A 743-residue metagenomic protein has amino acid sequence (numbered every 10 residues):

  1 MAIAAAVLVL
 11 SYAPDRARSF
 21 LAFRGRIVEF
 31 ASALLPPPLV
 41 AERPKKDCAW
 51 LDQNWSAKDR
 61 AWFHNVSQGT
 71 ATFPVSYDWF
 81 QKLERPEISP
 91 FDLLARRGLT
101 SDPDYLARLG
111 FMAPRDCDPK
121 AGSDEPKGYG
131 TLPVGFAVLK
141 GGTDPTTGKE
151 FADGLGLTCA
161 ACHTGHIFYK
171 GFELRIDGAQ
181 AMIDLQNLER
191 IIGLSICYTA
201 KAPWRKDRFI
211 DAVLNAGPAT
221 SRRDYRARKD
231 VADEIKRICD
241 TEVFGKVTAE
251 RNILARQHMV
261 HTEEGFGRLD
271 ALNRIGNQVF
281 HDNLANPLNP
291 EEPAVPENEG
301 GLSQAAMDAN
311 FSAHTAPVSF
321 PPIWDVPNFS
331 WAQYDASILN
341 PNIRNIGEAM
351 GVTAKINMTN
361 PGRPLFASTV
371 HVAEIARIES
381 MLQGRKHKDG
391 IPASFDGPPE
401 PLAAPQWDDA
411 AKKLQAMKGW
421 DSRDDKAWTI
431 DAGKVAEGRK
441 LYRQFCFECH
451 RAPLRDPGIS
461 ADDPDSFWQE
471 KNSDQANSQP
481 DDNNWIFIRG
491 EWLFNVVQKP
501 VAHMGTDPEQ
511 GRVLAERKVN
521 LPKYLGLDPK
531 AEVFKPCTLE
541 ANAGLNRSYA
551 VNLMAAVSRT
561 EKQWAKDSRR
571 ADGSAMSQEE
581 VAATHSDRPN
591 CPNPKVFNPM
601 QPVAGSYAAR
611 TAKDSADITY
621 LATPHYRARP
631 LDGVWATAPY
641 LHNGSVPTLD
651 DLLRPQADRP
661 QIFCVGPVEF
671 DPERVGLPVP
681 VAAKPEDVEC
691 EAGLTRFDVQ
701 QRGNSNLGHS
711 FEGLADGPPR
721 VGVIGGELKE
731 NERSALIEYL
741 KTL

Functional and structural regions predicted by a protein language model:
M1-A4: Sec-dependent N-terminal signal peptides
V7-L743: Periplasmic c-type cytochrome electron-transfer domains
